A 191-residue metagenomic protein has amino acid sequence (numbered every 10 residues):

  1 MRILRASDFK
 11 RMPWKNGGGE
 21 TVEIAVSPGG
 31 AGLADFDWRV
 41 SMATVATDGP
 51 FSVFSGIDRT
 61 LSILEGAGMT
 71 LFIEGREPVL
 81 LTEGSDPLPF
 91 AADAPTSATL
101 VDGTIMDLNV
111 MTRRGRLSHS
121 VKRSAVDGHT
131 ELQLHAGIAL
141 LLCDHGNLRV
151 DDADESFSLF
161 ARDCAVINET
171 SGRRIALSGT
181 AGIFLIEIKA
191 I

Functional and structural regions predicted by a protein language model:
M1-I191: Jelly-roll (double-stranded beta-helix
